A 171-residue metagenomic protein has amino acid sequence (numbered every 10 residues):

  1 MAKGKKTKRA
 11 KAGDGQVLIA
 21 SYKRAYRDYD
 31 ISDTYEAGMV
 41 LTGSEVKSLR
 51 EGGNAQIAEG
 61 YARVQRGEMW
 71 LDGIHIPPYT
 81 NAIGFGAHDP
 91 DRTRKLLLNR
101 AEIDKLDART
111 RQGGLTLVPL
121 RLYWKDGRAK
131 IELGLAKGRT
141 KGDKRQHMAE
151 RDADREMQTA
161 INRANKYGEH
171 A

Functional and structural regions predicted by a protein language model:
M1-A37, T42, D152-A171: Intrinsically disordered, Lys/Arg-rich N-terminal extensions and targeting peptides of nucleic-acid-associated proteins
G13-D28, T93-R111: A short, contiguous, amphipathic alpha-helix enriched in charged residues
G60-V64, L122: A structural signal for short hydrophobic beta-strand segments in well-ordered beta-sheet cores
R63-L106: Helix-adjacent hinge/juxtasegments
D91, L96-D104, R139-A171: C-terminal end-helix/capping segment
L97-G134, G138-T140: Beta-rich strand-turn-strand
